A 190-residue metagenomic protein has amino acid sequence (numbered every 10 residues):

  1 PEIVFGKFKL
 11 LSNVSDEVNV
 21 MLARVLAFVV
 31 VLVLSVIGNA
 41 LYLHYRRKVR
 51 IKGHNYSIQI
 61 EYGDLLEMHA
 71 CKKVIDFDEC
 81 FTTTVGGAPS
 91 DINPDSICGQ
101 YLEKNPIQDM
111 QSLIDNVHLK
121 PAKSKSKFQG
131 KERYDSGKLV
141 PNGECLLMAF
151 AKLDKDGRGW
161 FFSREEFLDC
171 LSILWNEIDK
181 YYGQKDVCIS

Functional and structural regions predicted by a protein language model:
P1-C188: Macrodomain-like recognition of ADP-ribose-binding/processing modules
